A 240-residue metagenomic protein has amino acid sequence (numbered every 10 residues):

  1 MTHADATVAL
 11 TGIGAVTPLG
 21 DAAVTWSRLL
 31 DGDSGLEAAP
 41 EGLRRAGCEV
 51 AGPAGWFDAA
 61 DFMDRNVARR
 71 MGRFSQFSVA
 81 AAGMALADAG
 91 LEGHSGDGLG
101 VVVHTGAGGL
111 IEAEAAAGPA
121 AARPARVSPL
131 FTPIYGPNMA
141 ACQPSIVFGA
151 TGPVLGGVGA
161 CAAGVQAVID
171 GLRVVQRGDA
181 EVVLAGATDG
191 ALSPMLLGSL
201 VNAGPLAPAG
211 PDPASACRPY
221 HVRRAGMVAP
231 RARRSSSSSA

Functional and structural regions predicted by a protein language model:
M1-P153, R173-Q176, L192, G198-V228 (+2 more regions): Conserved "HGTGT" condensation-loop signature of ketosynthase/thiolase-family condensing enzymes that catalyze
P153-G159: Short loop-beta-helix segment that forms the pyridoxal 5′-phosphate
G164: Short conserved active-site loop signatures built around small residues
A167-G171: Short, hydrophobic/aromatic alpha-helical segments in well-folded domains
D179-V183: Short, high-confidence coil segments that cap the C-terminus of an alpha-helix and link into the following beta-strand
G186: Conserved residues at the C-terminal ends of beta-strands
D189: Catalytic metal-binding/acid-base residues of hydrolase active sites
